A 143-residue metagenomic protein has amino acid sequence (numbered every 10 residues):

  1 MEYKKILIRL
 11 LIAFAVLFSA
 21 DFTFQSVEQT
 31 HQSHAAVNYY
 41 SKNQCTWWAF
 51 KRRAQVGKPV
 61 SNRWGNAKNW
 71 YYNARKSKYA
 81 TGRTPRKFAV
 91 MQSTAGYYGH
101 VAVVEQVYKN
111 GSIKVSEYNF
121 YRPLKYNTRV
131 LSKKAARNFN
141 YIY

Functional and structural regions predicted by a protein language model:
M1-Q29: Sec-dependent N-terminal signal peptides of Gram-positive bacterial secreted proteins and lipoproteins
L11, A54-Q55, L131: Small/flexible residues
I12, A36, N140-Y143: A broadly tuned preference for mixed-charge, low-complexity surface segments
T30-A35: Boundary at the C-terminal end of the N-terminal hydrophobic targeting segment
A36-Y108, S112-Y118: Secreted/periplasmic proteins that engage bacterial cell-wall peptidoglycan
Y108-Y143: Aromatic- and glycine-rich peptidoglycan recognition patches
